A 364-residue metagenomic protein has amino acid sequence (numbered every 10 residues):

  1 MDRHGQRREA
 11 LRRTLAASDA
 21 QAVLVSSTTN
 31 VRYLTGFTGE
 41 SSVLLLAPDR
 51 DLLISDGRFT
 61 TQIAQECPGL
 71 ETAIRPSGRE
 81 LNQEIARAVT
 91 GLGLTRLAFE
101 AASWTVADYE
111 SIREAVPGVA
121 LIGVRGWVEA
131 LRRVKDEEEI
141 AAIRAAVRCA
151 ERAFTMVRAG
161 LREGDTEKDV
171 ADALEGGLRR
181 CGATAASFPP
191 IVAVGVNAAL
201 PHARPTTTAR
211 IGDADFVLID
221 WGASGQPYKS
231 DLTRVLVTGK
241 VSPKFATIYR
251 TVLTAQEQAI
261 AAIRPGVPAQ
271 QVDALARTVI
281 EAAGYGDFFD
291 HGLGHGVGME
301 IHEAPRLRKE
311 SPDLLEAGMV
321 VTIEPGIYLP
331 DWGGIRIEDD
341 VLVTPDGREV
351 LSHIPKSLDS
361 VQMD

Functional and structural regions predicted by a protein language model:
M1-D364: Active-site neighborhoods and metal-handling regions in enzymes and metal-associated proteins
